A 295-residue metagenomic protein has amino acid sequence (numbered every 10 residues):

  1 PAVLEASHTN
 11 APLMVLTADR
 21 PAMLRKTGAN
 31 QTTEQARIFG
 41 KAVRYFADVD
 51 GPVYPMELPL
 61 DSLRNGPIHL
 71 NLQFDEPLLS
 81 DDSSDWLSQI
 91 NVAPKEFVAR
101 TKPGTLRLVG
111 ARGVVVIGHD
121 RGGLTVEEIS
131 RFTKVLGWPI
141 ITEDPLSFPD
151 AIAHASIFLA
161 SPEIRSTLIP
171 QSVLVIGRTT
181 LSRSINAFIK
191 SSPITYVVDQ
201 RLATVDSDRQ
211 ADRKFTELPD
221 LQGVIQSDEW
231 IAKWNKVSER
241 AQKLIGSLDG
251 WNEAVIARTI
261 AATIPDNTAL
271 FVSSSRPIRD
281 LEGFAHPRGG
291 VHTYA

Functional and structural regions predicted by a protein language model:
P1-M23, I278-A295: Thiamine diphosphate
P12-D19, G40, D50, H69-Q73 (+4 more regions): Short beta-strand segments
R20-R25, T32, P77, L146-D150 (+3 more regions): Short gly/pro/ser/thr-enriched loop/turn and capping motifs at secondary-structure boundaries
A22, N30-P67, A232, E239: Conserved thiamine diphosphate
P59-R64, P103-G113, F132, T259-D266: Glycine-rich phosphate/diphosphate-binding loops that line cofactor/substrate pockets in enzymes
D61-G110: Conformationally flexible catalytic loops at phosphate/diphosphate-handling active centers
I117-Y196, Q200, T204, P287-A295: Glycine-rich, anion-gripping cofactor-binding loops and their flanking helix/strand elements in enzyme active sites
I189-I278: Phosphate/pyrophosphate-binding active-site segments
